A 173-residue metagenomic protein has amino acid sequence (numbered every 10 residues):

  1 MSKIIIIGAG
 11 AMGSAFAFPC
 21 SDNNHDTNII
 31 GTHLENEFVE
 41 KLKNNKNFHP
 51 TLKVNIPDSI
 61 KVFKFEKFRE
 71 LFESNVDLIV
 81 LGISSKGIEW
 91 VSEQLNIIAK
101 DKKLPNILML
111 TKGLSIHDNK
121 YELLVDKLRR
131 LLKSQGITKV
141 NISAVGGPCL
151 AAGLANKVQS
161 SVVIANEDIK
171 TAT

Functional and structural regions predicted by a protein language model:
M1-V54, I60-F65, E70, H117: NAD(P)+-binding Rossmann beta1-loop-alpha1 motif at the extreme N-terminus of oxidoreductases
S2, P105, S160: Nucleotide donor/acceptor-binding cores
G8, G31-H33, I83, T111 (+2 more regions): Short beta-strand/turn micro-motifs composed of small residues that flank or help shape donor/cofactor-binding pockets
D22-N24, I56-P57, K102, I137-K139: Short, well-ordered coil/turn elements that cap or connect secondary structure elements
N36-V39, Y121-D126, T173: Short, surface-exposed alpha-helical segments at coil->helix boundaries
N44-P50, D126-K127, S160-V163: Short, hinge-like loop/turn segments at secondary-structure boundaries
F68, E73-S74, L78-K157: Rossmann-like NAD(P)(H) cofactor-binding subdomain of soluble oxidoreductases
S115-H117, L154-T173: Short beta-strand and adjoining strand-loop segment in the mid-core of the Rossmann-like NAD(P)-dependent dehydrogenase
